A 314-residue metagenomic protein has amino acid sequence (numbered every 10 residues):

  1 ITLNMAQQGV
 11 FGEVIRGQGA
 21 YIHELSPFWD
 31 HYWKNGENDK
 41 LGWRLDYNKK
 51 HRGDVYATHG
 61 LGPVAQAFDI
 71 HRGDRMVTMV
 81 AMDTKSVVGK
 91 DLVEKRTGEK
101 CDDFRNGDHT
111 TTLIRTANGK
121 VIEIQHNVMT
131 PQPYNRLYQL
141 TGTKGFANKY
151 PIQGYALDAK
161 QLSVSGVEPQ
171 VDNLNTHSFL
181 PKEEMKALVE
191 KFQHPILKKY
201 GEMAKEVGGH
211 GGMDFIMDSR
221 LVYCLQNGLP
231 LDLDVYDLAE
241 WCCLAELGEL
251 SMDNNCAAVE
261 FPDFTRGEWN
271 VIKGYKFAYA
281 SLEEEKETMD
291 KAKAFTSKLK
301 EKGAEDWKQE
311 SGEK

Functional and structural regions predicted by a protein language model:
I1-F104, N255: Predominantly a Rossmann-like dinucleotide-binding segment in NAD(P)-dependent oxidoreductases
I1-T2, P27-W33, K90-E94, R136-L137 (+3 more regions): Short aromatic-enriched loop/helix-cap "lid" or pocket-rim segments at secondary-structure transitions that line
L25-P27, T130-P133: Short glycine/serine/proline-enriched coil/turn segments at secondary-structure junctions
T58-H59, D103-D108, T116-A117, P131-Q132: A short catalytic or substrate-binding loop motif that flags glycine-/basic-rich loops and adjacent residues that bind
A65, P133-T141, N148-P151, A159-K314: C-terminal helical cap and adjacent loop that interface with cofactors, partners, or active-site loops
H71-M79, V121-I124, F146-Y150, P230-D232 (+1 more regions): Acidic/polar loop patches that form or flank catalytic/metal-binding clefts of enzymes that bind anionic ligands
R75, D108-T110, R136, T143 (+1 more regions): Residues that flank catalytic or metal-binding motifs in active/ligand-binding sites
T112-N118, G142: Active-site beta-strand termini and strand-to-loop segments that position acidic
